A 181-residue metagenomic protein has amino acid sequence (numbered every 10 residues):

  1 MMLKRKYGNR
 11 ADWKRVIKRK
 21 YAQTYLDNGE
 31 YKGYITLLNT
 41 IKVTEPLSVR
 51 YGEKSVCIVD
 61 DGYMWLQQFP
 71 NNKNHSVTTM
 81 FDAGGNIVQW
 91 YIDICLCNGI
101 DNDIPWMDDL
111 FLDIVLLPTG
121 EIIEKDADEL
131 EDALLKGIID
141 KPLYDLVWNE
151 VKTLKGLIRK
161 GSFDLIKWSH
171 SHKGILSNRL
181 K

Functional and structural regions predicted by a protein language model:
M1-M64: Charge-rich, low-complexity N-terminal segments
G52-D101: The feature represents the first ordered module of a protein
G84-G137: Conserved, surface-exposed functional patches that form binding/active-site neighborhoods
W90, P142-Y144, I175-K181: A short, hydrophobic/aromatic-rich structural module that often spans a beta strand with its adjoining loop
E129-T153: Short, surface-exposed, low-complexity cationic segments
E150-K181: Cysteine/selenocysteine-centered motifs that mediate thiol-based redox chemistry or coordinate metal-sulfur cofactors
